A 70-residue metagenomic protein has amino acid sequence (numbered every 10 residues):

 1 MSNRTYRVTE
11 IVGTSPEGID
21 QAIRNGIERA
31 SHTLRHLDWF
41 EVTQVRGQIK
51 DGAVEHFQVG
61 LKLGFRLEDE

Functional and structural regions predicted by a protein language model:
R4-L37: Short, well-ordered alpha-helical segments
T9, Q48, G60: Short glycine- and Lys/Arg-enriched binding-loop motifs that mark or flank ligand-binding interfaces
G13-S15, Q44, L61, F65-L67: Flexible glycine-/small-residue-rich
P16, Q48-D51: Active-site beta-strand->loop segment that positions catalytic residues and contacts the acyl thioester
L34-D38, F65-E68: Glycine-rich loops and low-complexity Gly/Arg-rich segments that provide flexible linkers or classic glycine-based
F40-Q48: Short, conserved loop-to-beta-strand elements that form functional interface hotspots
D51-E70: C-terminal structural segments of small proteins and small subunits
